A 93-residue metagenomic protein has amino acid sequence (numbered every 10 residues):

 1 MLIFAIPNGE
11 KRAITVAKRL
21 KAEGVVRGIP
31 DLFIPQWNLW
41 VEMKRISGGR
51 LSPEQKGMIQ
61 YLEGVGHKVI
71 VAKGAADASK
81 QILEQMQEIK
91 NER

Functional and structural regions predicted by a protein language model:
M1-R93: Catalytic phosphate/metal-binding cores of nucleic-acid and nucleotide-processing enzymes, i.e., regions that mediate
